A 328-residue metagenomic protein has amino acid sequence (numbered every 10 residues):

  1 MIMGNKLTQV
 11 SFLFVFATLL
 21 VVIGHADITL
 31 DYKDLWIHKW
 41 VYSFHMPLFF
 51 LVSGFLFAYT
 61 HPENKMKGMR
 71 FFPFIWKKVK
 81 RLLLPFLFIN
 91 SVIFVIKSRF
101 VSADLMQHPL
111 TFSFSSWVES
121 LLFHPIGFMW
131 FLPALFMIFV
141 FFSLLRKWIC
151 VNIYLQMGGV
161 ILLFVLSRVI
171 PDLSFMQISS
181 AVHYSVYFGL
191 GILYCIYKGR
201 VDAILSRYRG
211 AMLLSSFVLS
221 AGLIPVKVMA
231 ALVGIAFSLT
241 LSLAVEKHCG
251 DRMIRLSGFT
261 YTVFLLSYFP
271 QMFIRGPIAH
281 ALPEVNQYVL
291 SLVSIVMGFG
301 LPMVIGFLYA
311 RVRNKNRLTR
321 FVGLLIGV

Functional and structural regions predicted by a protein language model:
M1-V328: Alpha-helical transmembrane segments and their immediate juxtamembrane cytosolic regions
